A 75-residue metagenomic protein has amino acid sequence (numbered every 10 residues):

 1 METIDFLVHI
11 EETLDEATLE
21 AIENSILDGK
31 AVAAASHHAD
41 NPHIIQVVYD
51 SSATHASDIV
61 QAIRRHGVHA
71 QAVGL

Functional and structural regions predicted by a protein language model:
M1-E12: Short glycine-/aliphatic-rich beta-strand segments at the starts of folded cytosolic domains
E11-K30: Short amphipathic alpha-helix segments
A34-H37, H66-L75: Conserved short beta-strand edge segments in small beta-sheet-based binding/regulatory domains
H43-V48: A generic structural motif
Y49-T54: Helix N-cap motif at beta-to-alpha junctions
